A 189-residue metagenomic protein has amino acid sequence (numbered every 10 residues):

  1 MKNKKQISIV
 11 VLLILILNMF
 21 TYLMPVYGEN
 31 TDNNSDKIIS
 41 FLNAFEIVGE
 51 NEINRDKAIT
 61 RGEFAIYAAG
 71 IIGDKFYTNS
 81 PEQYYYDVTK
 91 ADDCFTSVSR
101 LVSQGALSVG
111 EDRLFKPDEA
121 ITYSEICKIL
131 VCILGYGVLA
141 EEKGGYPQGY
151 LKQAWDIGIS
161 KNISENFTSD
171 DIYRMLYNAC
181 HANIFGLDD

Functional and structural regions predicted by a protein language model:
K2-I9, L13-T96, S103-F167, A179-D189: Feature responds to low-complexity, polar/acidic, surface-exposed segments characteristic of secreted/exported proteins
